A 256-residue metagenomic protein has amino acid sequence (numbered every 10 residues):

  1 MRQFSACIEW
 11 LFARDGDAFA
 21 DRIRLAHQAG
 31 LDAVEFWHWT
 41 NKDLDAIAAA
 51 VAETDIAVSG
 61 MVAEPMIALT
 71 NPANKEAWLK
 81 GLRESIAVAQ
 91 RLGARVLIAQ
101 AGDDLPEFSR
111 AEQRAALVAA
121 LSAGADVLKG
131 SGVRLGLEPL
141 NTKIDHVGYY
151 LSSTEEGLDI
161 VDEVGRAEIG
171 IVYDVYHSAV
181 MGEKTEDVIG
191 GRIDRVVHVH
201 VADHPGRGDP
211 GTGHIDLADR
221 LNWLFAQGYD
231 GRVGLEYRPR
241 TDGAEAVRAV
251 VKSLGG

Functional and structural regions predicted by a protein language model:
M1-G30, G93-R95, A119, L151-Y173 (+1 more regions): Histidine-acidic metal/acid-base catalytic patches
W10-F12, H38-T40, A63-I67, G102-L105 (+4 more regions): Active-site-proximal loop/turn and secondary-structure-junction residues that shape catalytic pockets, frequently
A26, V51, S85, A89 (+3 more regions): Generic structural signal for hydrophobic
A29, I56, G60-M66, Q100-G102: Short, conserved active-site loops that position catalytic residues or coordinate cofactors/metal ions across diverse
E35, G60, I98, G136 (+2 more regions): Conserved beta-strand positions in the central sheet of alpha/beta enzyme cores
E35-E53, A101, F108-S109, I144-D145 (+1 more regions): Glycine-rich, proline-tolerant flexible connector loops at the mouths of alpha/beta enzymes
E53, P72-G170, V180: Active-site acidic/histidine proton-transfer and metal-coordination neighborhood in alpha/beta enzyme cores
